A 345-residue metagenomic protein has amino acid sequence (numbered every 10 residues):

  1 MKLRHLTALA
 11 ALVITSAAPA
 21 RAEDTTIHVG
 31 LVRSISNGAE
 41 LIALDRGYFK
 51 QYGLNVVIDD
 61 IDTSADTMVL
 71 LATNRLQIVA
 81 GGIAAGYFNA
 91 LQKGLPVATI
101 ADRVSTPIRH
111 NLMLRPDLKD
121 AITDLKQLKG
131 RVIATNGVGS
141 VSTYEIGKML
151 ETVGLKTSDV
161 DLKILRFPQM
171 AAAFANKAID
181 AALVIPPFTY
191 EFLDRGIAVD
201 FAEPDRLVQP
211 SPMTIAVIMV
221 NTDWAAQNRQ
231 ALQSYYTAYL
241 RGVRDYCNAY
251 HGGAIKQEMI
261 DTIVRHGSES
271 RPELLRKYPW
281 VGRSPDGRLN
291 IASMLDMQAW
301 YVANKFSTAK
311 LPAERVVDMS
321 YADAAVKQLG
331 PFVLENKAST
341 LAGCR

Functional and structural regions predicted by a protein language model:
M1-T7: Bacterial N-terminal signal peptides that target proteins for export
T7-S16: Bacterial N-terminal signal peptides
A18-A22: Sec/Tat signal peptide C-region and signal peptidase I cleavage site
E23-K156, D161-R166, A173, D180-P186 (+4 more regions): Short, glycine-/small- and polar/acidic-enriched structural segments that line small-molecule recognition paths
Q51, D120, R206-S211, V281-L289: Short, solvent-exposed loop/beta-turn-alpha elements that line the ligand-binding surface or hinge of extracytoplasmic
Q169-V264: Pocket-lining segment of extracytoplasmic ligand-binding domains
A225-K310: Secondary-structure end/capping motifs
A299-R345: Conserved C-terminal helix/tail region of periplasmic/extracytoplasmic solute-binding proteins
